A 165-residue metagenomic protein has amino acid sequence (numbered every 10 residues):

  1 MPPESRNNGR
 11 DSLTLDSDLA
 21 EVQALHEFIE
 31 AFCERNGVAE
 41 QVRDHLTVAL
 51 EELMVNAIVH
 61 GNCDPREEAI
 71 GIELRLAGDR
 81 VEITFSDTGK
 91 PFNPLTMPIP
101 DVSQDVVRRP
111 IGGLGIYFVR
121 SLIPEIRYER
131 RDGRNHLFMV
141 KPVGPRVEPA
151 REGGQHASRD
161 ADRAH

Functional and structural regions predicted by a protein language model:
M1-S12, I58-H165: Conserved beta-strand-loop-beta-strand hairpin that lines the nucleotide-binding pocket of ATP/GTP-utilizing enzymes
D11-L15, I29, N36, A49-L50 (+2 more regions): Generic alpha-helical hydrophobic packing signal
S12-A24: STAS-typified acidic loop motif
L19-V22, A39, R43, T47 (+2 more regions): Short, structured helix-loop boundary elements
V22, H26-I29, V119: Heptad-repeat coiled-coil signal-transmission/dimerization helices
E27-E51, R108-P110: Conserved short strand/loop->alpha-helix "switch" segment adjacent to the catalytic nucleotide/phosphoryl-transfer site
E52, N56: Conserved polar catalytic motif of the HATPase_c/GHKL fold
